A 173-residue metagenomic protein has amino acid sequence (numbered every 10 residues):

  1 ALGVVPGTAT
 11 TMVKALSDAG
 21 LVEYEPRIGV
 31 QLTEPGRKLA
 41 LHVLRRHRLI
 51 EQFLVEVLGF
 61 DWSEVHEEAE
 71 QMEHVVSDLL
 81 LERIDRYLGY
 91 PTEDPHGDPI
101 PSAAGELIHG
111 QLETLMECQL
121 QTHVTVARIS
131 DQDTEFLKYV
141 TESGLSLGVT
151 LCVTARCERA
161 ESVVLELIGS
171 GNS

Functional and structural regions predicted by a protein language model:
A1-V4: N-terminal helix-turn-helix DNA-binding core of bacterial DNA-binding proteins
G7, S63: Key DNA-contact positions within bacterial/archaeal DNA-binding proteins
T10-K14: Short, hydrophobic-biased segments on the C-terminal half of alpha helices that form "recognition helices"
S17-E25: A short, conserved structural fragment
I28-H47: Basic, amphipathic "hinge/linker" alpha-helix immediately C-terminal to the N-terminal HTH DNA-binding motif
V43-L44, Q52, E56-L58, H66-H74: Short amphipathic recognition helices of helix-turn-helix/homeodomain-type DNA-binding modules
E73-S173: Mid-protein regulatory/catalytic core that forms ligand/cofactor-binding pockets and protein-protein interaction
